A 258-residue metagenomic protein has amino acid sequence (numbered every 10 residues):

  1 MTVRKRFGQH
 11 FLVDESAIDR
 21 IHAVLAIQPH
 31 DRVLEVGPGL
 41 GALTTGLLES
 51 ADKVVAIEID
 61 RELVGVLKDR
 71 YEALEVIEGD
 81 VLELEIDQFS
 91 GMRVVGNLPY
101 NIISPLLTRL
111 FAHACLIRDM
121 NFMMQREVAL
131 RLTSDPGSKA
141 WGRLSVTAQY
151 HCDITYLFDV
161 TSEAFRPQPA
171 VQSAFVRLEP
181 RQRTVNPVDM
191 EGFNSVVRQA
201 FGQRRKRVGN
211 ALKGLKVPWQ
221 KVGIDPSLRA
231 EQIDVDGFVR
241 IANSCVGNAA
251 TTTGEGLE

Functional and structural regions predicted by a protein language model:
M1-Q199, R240-S244, T252-E258: Catalytic cores of RNA-modifying enzymes
K5, R205-K206: Hydrophobic alpha-helical segments, especially transmembrane helices and their immediate juxtamembrane helical caps
P169-A170, K206, N210-E258: Conserved Class I S-adenosyl-L-methionine
D189, F193-V196, A200, R204 (+2 more regions): Short amphipathic alpha-helical interaction segments
